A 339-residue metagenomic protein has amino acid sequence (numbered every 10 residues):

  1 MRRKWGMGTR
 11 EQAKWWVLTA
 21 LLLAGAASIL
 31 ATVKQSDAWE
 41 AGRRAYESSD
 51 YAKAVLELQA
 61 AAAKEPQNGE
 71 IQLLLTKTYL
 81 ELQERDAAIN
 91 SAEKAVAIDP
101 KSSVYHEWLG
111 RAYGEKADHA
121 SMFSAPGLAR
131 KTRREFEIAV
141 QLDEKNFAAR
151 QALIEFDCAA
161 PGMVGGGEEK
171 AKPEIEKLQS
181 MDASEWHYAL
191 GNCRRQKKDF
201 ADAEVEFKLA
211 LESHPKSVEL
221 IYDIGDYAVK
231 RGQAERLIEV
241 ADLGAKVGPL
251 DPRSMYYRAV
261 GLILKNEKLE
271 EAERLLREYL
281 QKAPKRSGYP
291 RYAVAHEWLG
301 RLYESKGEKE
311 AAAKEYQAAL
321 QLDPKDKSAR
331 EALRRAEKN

Functional and structural regions predicted by a protein language model:
T32, P66, P100, E107 (+7 more regions): Residue signature of alpha-solenoid helical repeat architecture, marking inter-repeat boundaries and helix-start
K34-S36, G69-E70, S103-V104, F147-A148 (+5 more regions): Helix-start (N-cap) detector for alpha-helical repeat units in TPR-like alpha-solenoids, especially tetratricopeptide
R43, K77, R111, D118 (+7 more regions): Residue-level recognition of tetratricopeptide repeat
E47-S48, E81-L82, E115, H119-M122 (+6 more regions): Register position in tetratricopeptide repeats
K64, I98, L142, L178-M181 (+5 more regions): Structural marker of alpha-solenoid helical repeat scaffolds
L74-K77, W108, A152, A189 (+4 more regions): Canonical tetratricopeptide repeat
